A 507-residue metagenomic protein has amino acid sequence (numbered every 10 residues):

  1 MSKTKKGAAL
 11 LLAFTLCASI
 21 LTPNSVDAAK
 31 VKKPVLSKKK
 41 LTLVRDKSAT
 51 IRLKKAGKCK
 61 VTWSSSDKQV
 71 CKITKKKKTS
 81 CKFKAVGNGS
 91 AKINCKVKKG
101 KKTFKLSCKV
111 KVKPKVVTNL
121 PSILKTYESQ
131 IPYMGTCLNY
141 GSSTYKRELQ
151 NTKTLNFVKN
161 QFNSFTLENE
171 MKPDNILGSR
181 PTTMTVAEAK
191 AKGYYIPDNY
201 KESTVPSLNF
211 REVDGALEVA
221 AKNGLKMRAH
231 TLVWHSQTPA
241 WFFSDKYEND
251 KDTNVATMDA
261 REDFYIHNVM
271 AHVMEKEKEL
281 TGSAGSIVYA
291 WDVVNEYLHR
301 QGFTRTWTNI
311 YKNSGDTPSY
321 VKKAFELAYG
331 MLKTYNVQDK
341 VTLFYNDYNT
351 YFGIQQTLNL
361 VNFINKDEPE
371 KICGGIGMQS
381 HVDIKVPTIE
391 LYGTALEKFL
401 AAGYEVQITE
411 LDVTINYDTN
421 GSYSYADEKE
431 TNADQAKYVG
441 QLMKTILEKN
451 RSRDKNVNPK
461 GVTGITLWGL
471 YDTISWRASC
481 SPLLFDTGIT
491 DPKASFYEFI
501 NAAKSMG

Functional and structural regions predicted by a protein language model:
M1-K30, C81, C108-V110: Gram-positive cell-envelope targeting signals
V26-V116: Extracytoplasmic soluble-region selector
V116-E170: Boundary/entry segment of secreted carbohydrate-active catalytic domains
C137-N151, I176, T204-R211, L298-F303 (+4 more regions): Acidic-and-aromatic substrate-binding clefts and catalytic sites of carbohydrate-active enzymes
K153-T154, Q161, N209-V219, Y265 (+7 more regions): A general structural detector for well-ordered alpha-helical segments in enzyme core domains, enriched
N160, S164-F344, Y348-T350, V413-G421: Substrate-binding cleft and catalytic face of glycoside hydrolase catalytic domains, especially the flexible beta-alpha
L177, D292, E296-S314, T394-Q407 (+1 more regions): Aromatic-rich peripheral "rim/lid" segments of glycoside hydrolase catalytic domains that contact and position glycan
S314-Y345, Y351-Y425, G440-V462: Glycoside hydrolase catalytic-domain groove-lining segments
